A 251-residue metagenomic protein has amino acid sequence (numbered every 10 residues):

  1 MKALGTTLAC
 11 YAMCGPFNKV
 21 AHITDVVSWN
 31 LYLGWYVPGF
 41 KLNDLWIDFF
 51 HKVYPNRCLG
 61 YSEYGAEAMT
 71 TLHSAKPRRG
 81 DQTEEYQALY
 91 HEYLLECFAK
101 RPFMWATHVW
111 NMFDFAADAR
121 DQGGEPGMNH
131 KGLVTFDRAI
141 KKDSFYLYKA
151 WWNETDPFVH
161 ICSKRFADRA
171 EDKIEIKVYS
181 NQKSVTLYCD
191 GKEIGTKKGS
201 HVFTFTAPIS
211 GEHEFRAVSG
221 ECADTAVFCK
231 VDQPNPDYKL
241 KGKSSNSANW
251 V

Functional and structural regions predicted by a protein language model:
M1-K198, T206-C222, K230-Y238, N246-W250: Extended substrate-binding grooves/exosites of carbohydrate-active enzymes
H201: Acidic/polar, compositionally biased interaction segments
